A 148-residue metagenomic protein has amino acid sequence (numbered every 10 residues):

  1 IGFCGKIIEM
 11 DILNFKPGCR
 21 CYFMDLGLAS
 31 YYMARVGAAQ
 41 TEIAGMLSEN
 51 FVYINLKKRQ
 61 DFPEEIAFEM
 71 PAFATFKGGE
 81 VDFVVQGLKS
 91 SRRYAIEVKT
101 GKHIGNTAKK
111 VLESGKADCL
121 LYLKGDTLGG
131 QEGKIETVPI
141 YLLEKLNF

Functional and structural regions predicted by a protein language model:
I1-G87: Accessory nucleic acid-recognition modules appended to NTPase machines
C19-R20, R92, C119, K134: A generic secondary-structure signal marking the coil-to-beta-strand transition
A38, K89-S91, K102-H103: Short, surface-exposed beta-strand-loop junctions and turns on beta-sheet-rich folds
Q40-E42, A95-K99: Short, glycine/charged-rich beta-strand-loop motifs at protein surfaces that mediate ligand recognition and catalysis
A72, Y94, C119-Y122: A structural signal for isolated positions on well-ordered beta-strands in alpha/beta enzyme cores
V85-A95: Active-site beta-strand-loop-beta-strand hairpin of nuclease catalytic cores that positions key catalytic residues
K99-L146: Catalytic cores of nucleic-acid endonucleases
